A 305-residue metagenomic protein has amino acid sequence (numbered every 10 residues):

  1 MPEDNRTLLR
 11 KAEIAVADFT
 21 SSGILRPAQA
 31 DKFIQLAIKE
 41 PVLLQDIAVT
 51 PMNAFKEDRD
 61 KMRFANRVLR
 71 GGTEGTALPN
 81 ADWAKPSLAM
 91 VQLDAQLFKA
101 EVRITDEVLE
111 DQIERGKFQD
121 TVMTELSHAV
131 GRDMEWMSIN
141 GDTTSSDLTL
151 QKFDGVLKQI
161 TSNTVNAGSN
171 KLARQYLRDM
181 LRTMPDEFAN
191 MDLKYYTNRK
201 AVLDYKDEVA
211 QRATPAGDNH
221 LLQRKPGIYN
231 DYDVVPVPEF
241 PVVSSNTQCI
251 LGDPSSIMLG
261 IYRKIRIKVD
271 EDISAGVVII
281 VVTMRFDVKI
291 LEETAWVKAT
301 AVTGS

Functional and structural regions predicted by a protein language model:
P2-D4, L8-S21, L43-I47, P51-M52 (+5 more regions): Signature of extracytoplasmic/envelope-associated structural regions
P2-S22, D253-S305: Extended, compositionally biased alpha-helical segments that mediate assembly or anchoring
A17-E101: Assembly/oligomerization interface modules of large self-assembling protein complexes
R26, R103-E107, Y195-A201, L251-D253 (+1 more regions): Helix N-cap / beta->alpha transition motif
D94, R103-T105, T161, V235-P238 (+4 more regions): A structural detector for beta-sheet-dominated domains
K99-T183, K298-S305: Alpha-helical scaffold segments that mediate packing/assembly in large oligomeric complexes
Q112, E135, D204-K206, K289-L291: Short helix/loop capping segments that flank catalytic or ligand/cofactor-binding pockets
K171-R263: Extended oligomerization regions of viral-like shell subunits
